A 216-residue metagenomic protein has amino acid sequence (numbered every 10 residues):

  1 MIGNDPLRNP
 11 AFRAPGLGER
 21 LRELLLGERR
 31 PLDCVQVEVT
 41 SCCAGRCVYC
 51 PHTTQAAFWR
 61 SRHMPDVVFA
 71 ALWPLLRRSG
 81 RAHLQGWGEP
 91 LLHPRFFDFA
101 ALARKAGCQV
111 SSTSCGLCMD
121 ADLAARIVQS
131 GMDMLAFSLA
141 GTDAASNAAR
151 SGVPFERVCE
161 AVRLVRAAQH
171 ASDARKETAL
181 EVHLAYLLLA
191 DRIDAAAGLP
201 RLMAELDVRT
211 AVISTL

Functional and structural regions predicted by a protein language model:
I2-M134, E160, L206, A211: Conserved alpha-helical substructure of the radical SAM core
L32, S151, R163-V165: A broadly tuned, weak detector of single residues within folded domains
A56, R60, M64, G86 (+6 more regions): Flexible domain-boundary/linker segments
F58, N147, A185: Generic anion/oxyanion-binding catalytic loop in active/binding sites
M64, P94, V153, D191-D194: Residue-level signal for the nucleotide or nucleotide-sugar donor/cofactor binding architecture
R77-Q85, A106-S111, S130-L139, E156-L216: Conserved C-terminal portion of the radical SAM core fold that forms the substrate/S-adenosylmethionine-binding
P90-L91, G116-A121, F137-G152, D191 (+1 more regions): Conserved radical SAM core fold
